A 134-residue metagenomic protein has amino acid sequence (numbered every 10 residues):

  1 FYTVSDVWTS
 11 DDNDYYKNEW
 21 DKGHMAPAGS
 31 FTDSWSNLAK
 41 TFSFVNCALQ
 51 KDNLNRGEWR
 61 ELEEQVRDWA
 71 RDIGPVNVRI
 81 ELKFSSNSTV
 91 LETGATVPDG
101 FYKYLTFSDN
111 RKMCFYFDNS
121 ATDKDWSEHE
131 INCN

Functional and structural regions predicted by a protein language model:
Y2-N134: Domain-level detector of nuclease and nuclease-like folds in predominantly extracellular/periplasmic contexts
